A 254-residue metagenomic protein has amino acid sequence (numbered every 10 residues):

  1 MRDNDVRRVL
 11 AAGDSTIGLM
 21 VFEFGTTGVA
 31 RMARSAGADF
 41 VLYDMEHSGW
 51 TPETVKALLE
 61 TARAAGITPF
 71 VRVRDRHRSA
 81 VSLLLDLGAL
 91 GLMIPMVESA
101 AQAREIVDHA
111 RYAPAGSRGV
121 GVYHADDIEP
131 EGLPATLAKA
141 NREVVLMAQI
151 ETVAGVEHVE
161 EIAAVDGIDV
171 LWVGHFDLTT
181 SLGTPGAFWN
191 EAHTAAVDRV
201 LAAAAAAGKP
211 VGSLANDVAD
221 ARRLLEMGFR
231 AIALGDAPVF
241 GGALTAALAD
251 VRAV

Functional and structural regions predicted by a protein language model:
M1-M20, P130-R142, D198-A206: N-terminal amphipathic alpha-helix/helix-capping segment at the start of soluble metabolic enzymes
M1-P69, V73-R76, D108, L146 (+1 more regions): Conserved N-terminal beta1-alpha1 strand-loop-helix module at the mouth
G18, V41-L42, M93, W172 (+2 more regions): Conserved beta-strand positions in the central sheet of alpha/beta enzyme cores
A36-F40, D86-G91, A110-Y112, V165-V170 (+1 more regions): Glycine-enriched alpha-helix->loop->beta-strand junction motifs that scaffold or abut catalytic
D44-E46, V73, I94-V97, L234-D236: Short beta->alpha connector loops at strand-helix junctions that form conserved, small/polar/Pro-enriched
P52-D86, D108-G116, A138-N141, W189-G212 (+1 more regions): Alpha-helix-loop-beta-strand connector modules within alpha/beta enzyme cores
H77, R118-E129, I150-E157, T194-V254: C-terminal alpha-helical cap/extension of soluble enzyme domains
S79, A89-D166, H175-T180, V254: Conserved anion-binding
